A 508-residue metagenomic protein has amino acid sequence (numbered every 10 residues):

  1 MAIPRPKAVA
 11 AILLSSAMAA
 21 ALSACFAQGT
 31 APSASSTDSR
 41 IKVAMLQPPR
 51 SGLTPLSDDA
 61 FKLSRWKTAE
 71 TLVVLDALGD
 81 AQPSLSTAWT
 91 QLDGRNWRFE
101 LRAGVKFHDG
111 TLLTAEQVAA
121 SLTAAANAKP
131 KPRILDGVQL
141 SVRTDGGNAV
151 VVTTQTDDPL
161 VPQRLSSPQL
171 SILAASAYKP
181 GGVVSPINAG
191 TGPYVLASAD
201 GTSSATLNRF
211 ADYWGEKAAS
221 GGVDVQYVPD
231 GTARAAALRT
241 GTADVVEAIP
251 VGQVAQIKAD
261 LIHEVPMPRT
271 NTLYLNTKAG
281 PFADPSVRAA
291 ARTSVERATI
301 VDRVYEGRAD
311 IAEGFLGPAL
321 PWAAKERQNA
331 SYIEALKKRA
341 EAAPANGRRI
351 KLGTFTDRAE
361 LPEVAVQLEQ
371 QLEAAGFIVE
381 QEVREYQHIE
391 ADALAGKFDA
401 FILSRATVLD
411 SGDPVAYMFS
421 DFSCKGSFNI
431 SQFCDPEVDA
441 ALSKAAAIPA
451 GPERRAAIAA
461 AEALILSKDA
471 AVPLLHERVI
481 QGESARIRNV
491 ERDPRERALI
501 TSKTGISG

Functional and structural regions predicted by a protein language model:
A44-D93, T123, A189: N-terminal lobe/hinge region of extracytoplasmic solute-binding protein
N96-R98, R133-A177: Surface-exposed binding/hinge segments that line and control ligand-binding clefts or catalytic entry sites
S166-E216, G222: Gly/Pro-rich hinge or "lid" segments in bacterial periplasmic/extracellular proteins
F210-A255: Ligand-site clamp/hinge motif
K278, F282-A319, E363-V364, I465-A470: Periplasmic-binding protein-like
E306-A343, R358-E363: Structural transition elements
Q387-I389, F419-S484, G508: Extracytoplasmic/peripheral linker and loop segments enriched in polar/acidic and small residues with frequent Thr/Pro
Q481-G508: Long beta-strand-rich cores associated with HINT superfamily self-processing modules
